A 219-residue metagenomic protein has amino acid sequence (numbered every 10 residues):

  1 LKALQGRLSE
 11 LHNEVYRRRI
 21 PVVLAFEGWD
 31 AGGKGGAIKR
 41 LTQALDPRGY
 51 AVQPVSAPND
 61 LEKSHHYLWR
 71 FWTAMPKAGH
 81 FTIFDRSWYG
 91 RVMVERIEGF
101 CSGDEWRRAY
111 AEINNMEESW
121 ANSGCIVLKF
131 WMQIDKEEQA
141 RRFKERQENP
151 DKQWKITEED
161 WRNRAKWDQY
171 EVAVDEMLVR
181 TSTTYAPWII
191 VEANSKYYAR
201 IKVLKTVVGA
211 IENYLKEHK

Functional and structural regions predicted by a protein language model:
L1-K219: Glycine-rich phosphate-binding loop of ATP-dependent small-molecule kinases
